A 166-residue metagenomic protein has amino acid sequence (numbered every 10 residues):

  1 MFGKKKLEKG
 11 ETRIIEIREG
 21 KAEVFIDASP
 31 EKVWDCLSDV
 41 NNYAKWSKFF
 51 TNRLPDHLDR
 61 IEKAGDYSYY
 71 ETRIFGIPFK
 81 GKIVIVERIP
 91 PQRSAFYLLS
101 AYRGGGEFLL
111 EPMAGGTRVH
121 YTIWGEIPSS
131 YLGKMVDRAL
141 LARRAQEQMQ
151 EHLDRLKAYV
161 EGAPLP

Functional and structural regions predicted by a protein language model:
M1-D59, P166: Hydrophobic ligand-binding cavity/cleft-lining segments
F2-G3, Y97-E151: Beta-strand/loop substructures that line and gate deep hydrophobic ligand-binding cavities in soluble
K4, R13, L54-Y102, M113-R118 (+1 more regions): Glycine-rich portal/gate segments that line the openings of hydrophobic small-molecule binding cavities
A22-V24, G81-E87, G105-P112, I123: Hydrophobic/aromatic beta-strand elements that line small-molecule binding cavities or substrate pockets in beta-rich
I26, T72, I123-G125: Hydrophobic beta-strand positions in extracellular immunoglobulin-like domains
E31-W34, Q150, D154: Amphipathic alpha-helical segments that line or abut small-molecule/effector binding pockets and mediate allosteric
K32-W34, K45, P78-K80, A95 (+2 more regions): Short acidic, gly/pro-rich beta-turn/loop elements at beta-sheet edges and active-site/ligand-binding grooves
